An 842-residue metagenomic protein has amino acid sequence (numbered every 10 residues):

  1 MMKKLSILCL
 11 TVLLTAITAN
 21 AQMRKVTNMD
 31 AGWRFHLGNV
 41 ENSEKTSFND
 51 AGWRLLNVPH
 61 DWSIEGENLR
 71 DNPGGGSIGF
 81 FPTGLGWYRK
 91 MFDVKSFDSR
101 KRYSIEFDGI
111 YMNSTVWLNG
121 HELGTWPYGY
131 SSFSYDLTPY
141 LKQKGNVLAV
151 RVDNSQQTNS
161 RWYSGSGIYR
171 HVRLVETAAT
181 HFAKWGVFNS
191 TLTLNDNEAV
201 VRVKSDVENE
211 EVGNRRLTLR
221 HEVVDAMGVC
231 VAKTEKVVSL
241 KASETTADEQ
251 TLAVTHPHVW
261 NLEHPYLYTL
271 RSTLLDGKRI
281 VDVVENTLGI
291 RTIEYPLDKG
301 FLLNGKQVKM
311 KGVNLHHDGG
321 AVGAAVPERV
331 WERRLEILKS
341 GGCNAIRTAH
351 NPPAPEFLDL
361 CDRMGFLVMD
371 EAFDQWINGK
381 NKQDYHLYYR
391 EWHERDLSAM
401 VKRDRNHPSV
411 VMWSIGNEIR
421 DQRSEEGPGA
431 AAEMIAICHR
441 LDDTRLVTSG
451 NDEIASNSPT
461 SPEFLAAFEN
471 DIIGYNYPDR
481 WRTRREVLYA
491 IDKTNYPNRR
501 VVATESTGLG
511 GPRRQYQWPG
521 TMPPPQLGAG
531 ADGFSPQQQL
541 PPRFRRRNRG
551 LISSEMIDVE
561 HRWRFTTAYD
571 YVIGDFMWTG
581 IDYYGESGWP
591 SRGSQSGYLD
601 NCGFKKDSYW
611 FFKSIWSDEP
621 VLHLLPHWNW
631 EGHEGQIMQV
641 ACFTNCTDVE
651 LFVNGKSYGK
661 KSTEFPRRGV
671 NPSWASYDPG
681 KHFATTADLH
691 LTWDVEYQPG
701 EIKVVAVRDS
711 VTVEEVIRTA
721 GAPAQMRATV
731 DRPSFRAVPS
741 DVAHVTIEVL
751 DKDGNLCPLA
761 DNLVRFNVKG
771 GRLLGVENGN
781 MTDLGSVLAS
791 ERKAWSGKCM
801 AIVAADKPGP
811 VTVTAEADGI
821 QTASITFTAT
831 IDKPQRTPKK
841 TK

Functional and structural regions predicted by a protein language model:
M23-V40, G52-K95, D108, M112 (+8 more regions): Non-catalytic, glycine-rich low-complexity segments
M29, L37-N39, I78, T83-W185 (+7 more regions): Accessory beta-strand-rich segments of carbohydrate-active enzymes
T46-F48, N214-R220, N261-T269, N645 (+4 more regions): Short flexible loop/turn segments that cap and initiate beta-strands
H60-F107, Y111-N119, G124-P127, V175 (+6 more regions): Active-site-adjacent substrate/metal-binding segments within catalytic domains of carbohydrate-active enzymes
K142-Q143, D206-P296, W693-P699, R708-D709 (+3 more regions): Extended acidic/polar, glycine-enriched regions that form or flank non-catalytic beta-rich accessory modules
R161-A183, G574-G635, Q639-Q725, N755-C757: Catalytic cores of secreted or luminal carbohydrate-active enzymes
V203-V207, M638-T644, V705, S740-P758 (+2 more regions): Beta-strand-rich structural segments
K278, L335-L338, N344-S608, F612 (+1 more regions): Substrate-binding/catalytic cleft of secreted carbohydrate-active enzymes, primarily glycoside hydrolases
